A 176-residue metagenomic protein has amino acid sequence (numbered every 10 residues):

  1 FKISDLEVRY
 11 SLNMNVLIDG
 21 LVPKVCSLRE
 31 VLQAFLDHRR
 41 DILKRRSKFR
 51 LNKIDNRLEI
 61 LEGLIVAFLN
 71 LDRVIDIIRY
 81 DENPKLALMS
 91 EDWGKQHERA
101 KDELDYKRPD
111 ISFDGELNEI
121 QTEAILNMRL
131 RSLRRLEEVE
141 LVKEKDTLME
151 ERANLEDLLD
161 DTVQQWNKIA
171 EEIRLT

Functional and structural regions predicted by a protein language model:
F1-T176: C-terminal interaction appendages of subunits in large macromolecular complexes
